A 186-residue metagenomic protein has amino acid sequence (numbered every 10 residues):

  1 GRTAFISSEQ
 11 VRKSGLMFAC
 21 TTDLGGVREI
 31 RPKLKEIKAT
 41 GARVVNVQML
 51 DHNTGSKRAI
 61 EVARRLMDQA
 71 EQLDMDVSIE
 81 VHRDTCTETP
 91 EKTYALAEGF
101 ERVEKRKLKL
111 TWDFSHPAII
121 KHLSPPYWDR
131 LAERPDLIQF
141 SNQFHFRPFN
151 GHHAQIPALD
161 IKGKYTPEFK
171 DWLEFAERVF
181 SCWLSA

Functional and structural regions predicted by a protein language model:
G1, Q48, R147: Conserved residues at the C-terminal ends of beta-strands
G1-S14: Glycine-rich, proline-tolerant flexible connector loops at the mouths of alpha/beta enzymes
V11, M67-A70, F149: Membrane-targeting and insertion segments and their boundary/processing signals
M17-L110: Active-site acidic/histidine proton-transfer and metal-coordination neighborhood in alpha/beta enzyme cores
R31, E36-G41, P90, A97-A186: Histidine-acidic metal/acid-base catalytic patches
